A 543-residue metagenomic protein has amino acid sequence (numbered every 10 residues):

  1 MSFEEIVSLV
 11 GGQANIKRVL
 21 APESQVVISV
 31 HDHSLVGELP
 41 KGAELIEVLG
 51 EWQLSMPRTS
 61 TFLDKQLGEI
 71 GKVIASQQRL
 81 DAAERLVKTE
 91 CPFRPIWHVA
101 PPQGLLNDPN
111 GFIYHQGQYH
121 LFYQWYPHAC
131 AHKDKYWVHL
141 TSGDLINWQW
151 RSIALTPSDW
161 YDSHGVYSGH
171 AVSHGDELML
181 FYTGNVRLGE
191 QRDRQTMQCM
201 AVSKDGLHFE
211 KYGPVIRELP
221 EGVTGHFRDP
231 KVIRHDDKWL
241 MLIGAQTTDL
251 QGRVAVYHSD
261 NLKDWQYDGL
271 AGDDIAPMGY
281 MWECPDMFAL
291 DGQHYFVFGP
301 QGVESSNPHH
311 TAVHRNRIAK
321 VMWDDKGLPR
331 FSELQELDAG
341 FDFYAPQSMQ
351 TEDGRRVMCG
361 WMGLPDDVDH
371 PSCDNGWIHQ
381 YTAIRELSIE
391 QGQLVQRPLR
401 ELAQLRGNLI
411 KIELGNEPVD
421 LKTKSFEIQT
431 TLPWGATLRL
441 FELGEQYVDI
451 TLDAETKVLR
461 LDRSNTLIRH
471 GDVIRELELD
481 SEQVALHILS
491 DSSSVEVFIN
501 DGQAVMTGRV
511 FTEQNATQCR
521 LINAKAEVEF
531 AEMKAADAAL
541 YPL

Functional and structural regions predicted by a protein language model:
M1-Q78: Soluble N-terminal domains of membrane-associated systems
L20-S24, I46-E51, D236, L387-E390 (+1 more regions): Short, ordered beta-strand-loop transition motifs
E23-Q25, H294, R355-R356, S425: Short, surface-exposed beta-edge/turn micro-motifs
A75-D229, I233-M278, A289-A339, M362-K411 (+2 more regions): Beta-rich carbohydrate-recognition and catalytic domains
N107, W282, F343: Short, well-structured alpha-helical interface segments that form or flank functional binding sites
R317-E333, L337-L543: Beta-rich accessory regions
